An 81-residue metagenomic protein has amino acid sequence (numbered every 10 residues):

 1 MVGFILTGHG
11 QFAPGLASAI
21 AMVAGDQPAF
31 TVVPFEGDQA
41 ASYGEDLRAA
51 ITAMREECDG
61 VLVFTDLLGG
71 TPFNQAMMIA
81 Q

Functional and structural regions predicted by a protein language model:
M1-Q81: N-terminal loops that bind phosphate or other acidic moieties and the adjacent beta-alpha structural core
